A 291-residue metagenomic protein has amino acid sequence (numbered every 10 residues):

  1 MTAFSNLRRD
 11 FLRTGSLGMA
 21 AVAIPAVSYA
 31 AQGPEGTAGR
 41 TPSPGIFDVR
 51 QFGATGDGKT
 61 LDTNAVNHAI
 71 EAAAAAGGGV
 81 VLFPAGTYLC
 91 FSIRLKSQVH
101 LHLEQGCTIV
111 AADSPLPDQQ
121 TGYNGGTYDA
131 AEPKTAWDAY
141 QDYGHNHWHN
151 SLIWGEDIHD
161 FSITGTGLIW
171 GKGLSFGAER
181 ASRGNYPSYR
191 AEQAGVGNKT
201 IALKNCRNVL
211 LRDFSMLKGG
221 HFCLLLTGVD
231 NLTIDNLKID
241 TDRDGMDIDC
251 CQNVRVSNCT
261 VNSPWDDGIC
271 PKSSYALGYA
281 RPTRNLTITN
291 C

Functional and structural regions predicted by a protein language model:
T2-C291: Extracellular/periplasmic carbohydrate-active domains that bind, remodel, or depolymerize complex polysaccharides
